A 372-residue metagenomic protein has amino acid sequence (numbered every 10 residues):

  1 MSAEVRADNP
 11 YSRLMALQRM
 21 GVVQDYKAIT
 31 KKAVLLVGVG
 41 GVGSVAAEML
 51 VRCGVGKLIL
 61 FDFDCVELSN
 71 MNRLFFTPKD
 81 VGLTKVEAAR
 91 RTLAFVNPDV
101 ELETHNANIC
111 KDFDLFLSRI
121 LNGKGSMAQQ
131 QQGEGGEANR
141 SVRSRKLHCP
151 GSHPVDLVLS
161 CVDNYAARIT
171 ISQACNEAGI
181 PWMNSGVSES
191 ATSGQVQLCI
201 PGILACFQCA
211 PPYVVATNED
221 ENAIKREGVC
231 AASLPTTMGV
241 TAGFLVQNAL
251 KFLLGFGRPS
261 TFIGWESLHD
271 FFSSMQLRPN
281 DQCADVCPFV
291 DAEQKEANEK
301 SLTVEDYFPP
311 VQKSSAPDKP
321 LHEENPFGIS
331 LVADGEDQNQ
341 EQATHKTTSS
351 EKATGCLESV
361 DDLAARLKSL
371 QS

Functional and structural regions predicted by a protein language model:
M1-L35, L68, P288, L302-S372: N-terminal charged helix/coil linker that caps or initiates catalytic domains
L35-V39, L60: Hydrophobic Val/Ile/Leu positions in short beta-strands of Rossmann-like dinucleotide-binding domains
V42-G43: Hydrophobic/small residue at the entry helix of a nucleotide-binding pocket
A47-E48, S172: Generic hydrophobic/aromatic pocket-lining and core-packing "Φ" positions
V55-E101: Glycine-rich phosphate-binding loop and adjoining beta1-alpha1-beta2 segment of Rossmann-like nucleotide-binding folds
T84-I169: A structured beta-alpha segment of the ubiquitous adenosine-cofactor-binding alpha/beta core
L157-L198: ADP-ribose/adenylate-binding Rossmann-like module
S193-F262: Adenosine-phosphate binding glycine-rich loop
